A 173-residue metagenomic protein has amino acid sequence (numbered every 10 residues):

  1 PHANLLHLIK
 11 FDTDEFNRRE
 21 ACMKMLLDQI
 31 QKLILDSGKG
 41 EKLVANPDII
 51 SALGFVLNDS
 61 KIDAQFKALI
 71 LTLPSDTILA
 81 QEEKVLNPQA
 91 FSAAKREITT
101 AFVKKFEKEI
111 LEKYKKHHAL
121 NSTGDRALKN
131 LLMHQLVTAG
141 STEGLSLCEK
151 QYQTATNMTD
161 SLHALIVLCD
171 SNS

Functional and structural regions predicted by a protein language model:
P1-S173: Long, ordered, helix-rich scaffold segments
